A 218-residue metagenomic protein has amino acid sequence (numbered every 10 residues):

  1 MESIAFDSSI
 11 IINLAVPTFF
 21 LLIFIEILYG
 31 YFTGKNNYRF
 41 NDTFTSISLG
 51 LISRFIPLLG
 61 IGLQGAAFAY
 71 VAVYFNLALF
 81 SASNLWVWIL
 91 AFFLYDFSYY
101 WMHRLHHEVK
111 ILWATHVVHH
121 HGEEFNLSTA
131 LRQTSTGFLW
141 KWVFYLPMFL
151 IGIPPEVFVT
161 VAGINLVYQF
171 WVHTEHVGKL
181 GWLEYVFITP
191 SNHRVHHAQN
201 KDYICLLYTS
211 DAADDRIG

Functional and structural regions predicted by a protein language model:
M1-S9: Short, strongly hydrophobic alpha-helical membrane anchors
S9-L21, L49-G60: Alpha-helical transmembrane segments of integral membrane proteins, especially early/N-terminal helices
I10-I11, A15, D42, S46 (+2 more regions): Residue-level signature of transmembrane alpha-helical entry/exit and packing/kink sites in multi-pass membrane
T18-I27, D96: Central hydrophobic cores of alpha-helical transmembrane segments in multi-pass inner-membrane proteins across all
I25-F44: Membrane-interface helix-loop junction between the first two transmembrane segments
L51-G60, A82-S210: Membrane-embedded catalytic scaffold of the fatty acid hydroxylase/desaturase
G60-S83, E156: Long, highly hydrophobic alpha-helical transmembrane signal-anchor segments
Y208-G218: Single conserved hydrophobic/aromatic residue that forms the stacking wall/gate of nucleotide- or nucleobase-binding
